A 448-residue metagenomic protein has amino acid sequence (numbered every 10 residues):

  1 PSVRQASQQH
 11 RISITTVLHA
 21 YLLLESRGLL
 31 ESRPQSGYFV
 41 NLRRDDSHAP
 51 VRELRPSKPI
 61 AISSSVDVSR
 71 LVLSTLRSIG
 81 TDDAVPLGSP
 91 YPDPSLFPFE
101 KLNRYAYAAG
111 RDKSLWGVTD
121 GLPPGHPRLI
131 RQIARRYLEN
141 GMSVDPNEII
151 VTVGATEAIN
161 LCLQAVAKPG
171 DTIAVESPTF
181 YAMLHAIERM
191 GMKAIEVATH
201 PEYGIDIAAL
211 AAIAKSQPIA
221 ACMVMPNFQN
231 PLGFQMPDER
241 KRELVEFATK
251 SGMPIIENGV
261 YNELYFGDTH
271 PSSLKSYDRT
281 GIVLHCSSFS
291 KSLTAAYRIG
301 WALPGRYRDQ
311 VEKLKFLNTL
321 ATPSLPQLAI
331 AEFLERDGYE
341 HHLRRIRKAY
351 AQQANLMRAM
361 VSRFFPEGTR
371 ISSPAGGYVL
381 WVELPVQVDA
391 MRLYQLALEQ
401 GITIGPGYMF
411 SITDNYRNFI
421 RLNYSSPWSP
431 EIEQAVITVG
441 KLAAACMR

Functional and structural regions predicted by a protein language model:
P1-Y107, E312, F316-P323, R344 (+9 more regions): N-terminal basic, amphipathic alpha-helical segments
E31-S32, V144, I404: Short beta-strand "wing" residues that participate in macromolecule-binding interfaces
A106-S251, I256, N262-T280, Y350 (+3 more regions): Conserved core of the PLP fold type I
M253, V283, T369, I402: Short, conserved active-site loop motifs that form the nucleotide-linked donor/cofactor pocket
R279-K348: Conserved core segment of the aminotransferase class I/II
A331, R344-T369: Conserved PLP-dependent catalytic core of the aminotransferase class-I/II
F410-D414: AMP-binding (ANL) adenylation modules
